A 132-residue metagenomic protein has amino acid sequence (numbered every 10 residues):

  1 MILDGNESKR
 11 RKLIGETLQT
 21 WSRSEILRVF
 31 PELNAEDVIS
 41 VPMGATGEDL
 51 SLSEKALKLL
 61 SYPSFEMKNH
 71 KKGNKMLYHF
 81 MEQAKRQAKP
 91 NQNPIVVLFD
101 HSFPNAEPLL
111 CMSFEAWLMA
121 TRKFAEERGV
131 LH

Functional and structural regions predicted by a protein language model:
M1-H132: Catalytic phosphate/metal-binding cores of nucleic-acid and nucleotide-processing enzymes, i.e., regions that mediate
